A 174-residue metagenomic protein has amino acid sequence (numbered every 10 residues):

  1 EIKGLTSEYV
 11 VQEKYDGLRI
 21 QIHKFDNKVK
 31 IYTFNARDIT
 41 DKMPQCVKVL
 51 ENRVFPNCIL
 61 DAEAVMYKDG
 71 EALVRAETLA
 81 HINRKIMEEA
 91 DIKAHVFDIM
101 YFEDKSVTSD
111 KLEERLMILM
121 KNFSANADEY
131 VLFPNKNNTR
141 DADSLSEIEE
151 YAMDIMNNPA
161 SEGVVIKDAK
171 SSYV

Functional and structural regions predicted by a protein language model:
E1-A36, R84-A90, S124-V174: Nucleic-acid 5′ end/cap handling module spanning
V10-R19, H23-A127: Covalent nucleotidyltransferase
